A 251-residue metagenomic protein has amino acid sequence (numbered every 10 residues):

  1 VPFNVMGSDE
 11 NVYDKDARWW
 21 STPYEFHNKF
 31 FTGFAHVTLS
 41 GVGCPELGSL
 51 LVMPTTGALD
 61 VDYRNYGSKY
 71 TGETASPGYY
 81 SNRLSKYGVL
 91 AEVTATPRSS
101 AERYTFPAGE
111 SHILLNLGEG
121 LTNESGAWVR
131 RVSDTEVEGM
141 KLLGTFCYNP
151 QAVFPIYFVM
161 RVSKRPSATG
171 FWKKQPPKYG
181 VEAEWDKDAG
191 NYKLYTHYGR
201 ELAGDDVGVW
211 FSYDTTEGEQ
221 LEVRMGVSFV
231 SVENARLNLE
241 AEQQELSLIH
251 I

Functional and structural regions predicted by a protein language model:
V1-I249: Accessory carbohydrate-recognition regions in carbohydrate-active enzymes
